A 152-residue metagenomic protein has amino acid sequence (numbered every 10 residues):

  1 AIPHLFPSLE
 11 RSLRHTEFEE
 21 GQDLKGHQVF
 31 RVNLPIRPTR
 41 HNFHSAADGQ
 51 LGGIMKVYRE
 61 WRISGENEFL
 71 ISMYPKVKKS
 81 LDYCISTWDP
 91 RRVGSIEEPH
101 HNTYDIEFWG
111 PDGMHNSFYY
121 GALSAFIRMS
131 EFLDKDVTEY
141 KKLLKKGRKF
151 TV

Functional and structural regions predicted by a protein language model:
A1-S86, R92, E97-H101: Substrate-binding groove/exosite segments of carbohydrate-active enzymes
F30-G52, I85-V152: The feature captures the catalytic groove of carbohydrate-active enzymes
